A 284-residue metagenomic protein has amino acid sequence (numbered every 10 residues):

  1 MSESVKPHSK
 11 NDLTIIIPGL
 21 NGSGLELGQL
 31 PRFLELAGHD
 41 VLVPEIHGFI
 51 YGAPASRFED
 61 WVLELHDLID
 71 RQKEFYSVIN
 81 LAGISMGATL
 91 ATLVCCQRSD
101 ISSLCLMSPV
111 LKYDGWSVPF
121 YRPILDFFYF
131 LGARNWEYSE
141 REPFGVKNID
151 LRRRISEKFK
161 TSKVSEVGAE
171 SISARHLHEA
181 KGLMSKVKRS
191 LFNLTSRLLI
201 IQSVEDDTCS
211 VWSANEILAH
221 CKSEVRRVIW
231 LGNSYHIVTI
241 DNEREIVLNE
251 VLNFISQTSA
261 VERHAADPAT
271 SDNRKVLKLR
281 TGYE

Functional and structural regions predicted by a protein language model:
L30, S196, S210-A219: Short alpha-helix in the alpha/beta-hydrolase fold that links the catalytic acid
E35-Y51: Conserved alpha/beta-hydrolase
L42, N215, A219-I237: Catalytic histidine neighborhood in serine/cysteine hydrolases with alpha/beta-hydrolase-type architecture
G83-G87, A91: Gly/Ala-rich beta-loop-alpha elbow adjacent to hydrolase catalytic centers
L104-L131, S173-L177: Flexible "cap/lid" loop of the alpha/beta hydrolase fold
L194, I200-Q202, D206: Short beta-strand/loop motif that positions the catalytic acidic residue of the alpha/beta-hydrolase fold
E205-C209, I237: Acidic catalytic loop of the alpha/beta-hydrolase fold
G232-E284: Catalytic active-site module of serine/aspartate enzymes centered on a nucleophile-bearing elbow/loop
